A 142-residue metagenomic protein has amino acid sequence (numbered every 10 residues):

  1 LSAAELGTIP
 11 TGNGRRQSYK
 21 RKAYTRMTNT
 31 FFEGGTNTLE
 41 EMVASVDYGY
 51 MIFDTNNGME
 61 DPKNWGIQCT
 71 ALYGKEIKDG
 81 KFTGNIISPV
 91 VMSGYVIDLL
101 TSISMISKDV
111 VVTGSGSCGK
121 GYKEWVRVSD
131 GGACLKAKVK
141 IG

Functional and structural regions predicted by a protein language model:
L1-G142: N-terminal small-residue-enriched
